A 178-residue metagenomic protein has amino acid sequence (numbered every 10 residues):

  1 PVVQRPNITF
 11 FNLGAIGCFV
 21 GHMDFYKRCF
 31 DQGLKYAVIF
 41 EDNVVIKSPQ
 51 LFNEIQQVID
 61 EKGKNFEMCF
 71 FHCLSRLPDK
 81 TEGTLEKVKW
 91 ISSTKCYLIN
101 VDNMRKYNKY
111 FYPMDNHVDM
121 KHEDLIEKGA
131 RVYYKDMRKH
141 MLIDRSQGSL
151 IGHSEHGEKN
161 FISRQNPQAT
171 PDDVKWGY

Functional and structural regions predicted by a protein language model:
P1-F40, V44-Y178: An acidic/histidine-cluster motif and surrounding catalytic segment that typifies divalent-metal-assisted enzyme active
